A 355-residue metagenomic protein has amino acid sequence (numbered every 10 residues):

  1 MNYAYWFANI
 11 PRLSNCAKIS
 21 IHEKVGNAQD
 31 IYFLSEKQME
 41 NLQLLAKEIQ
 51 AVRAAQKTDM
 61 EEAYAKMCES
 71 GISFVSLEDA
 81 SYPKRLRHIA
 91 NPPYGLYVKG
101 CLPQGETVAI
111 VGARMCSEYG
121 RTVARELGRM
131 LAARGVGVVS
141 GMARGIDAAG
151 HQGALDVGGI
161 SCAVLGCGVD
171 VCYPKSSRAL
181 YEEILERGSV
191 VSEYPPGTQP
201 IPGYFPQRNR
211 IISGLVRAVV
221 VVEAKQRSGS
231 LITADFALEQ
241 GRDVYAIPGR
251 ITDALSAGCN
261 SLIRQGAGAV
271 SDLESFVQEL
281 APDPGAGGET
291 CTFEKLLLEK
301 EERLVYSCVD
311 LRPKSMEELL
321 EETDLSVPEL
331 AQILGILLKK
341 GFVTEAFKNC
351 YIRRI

Functional and structural regions predicted by a protein language model:
M1-A80, M316, F342, F347-I355: Short, small/acidic-rich helices and loops at N termini and domain boundaries of DNA replication/processing enzymes
C68-S70, S76-I355: Glycine-biased, small-residue-rich flexible motifs in mid-sequence functional cores and linkers
